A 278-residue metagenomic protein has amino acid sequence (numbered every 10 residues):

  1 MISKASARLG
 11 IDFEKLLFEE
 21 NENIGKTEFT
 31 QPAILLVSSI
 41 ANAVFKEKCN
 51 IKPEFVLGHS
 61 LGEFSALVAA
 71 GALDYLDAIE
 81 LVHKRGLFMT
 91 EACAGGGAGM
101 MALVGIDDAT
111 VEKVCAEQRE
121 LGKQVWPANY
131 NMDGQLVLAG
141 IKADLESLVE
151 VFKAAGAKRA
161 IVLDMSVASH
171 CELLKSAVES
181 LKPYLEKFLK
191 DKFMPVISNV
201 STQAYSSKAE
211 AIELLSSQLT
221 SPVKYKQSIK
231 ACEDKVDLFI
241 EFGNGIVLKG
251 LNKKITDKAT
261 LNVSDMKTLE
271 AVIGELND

Functional and structural regions predicted by a protein language model:
M1-K113, F239-K267: FabD-like malonyl-/acyl-CoA
A7-L9, A70-L219: Alpha/beta catalytic cores of group-transfer enzymes, especially the acyltransferase/condensing modules of polyketide
K46, K153, C232-E233: Non-catalytic positions within long, well-ordered alpha-helices that form the structural scaffold/packing of enzyme
S201, A259-D278: Short, flexible loop segments at boundaries between secondary-structure elements
T202-Q203, P222, G245-L248: Short Gly/Pro-enriched loop/turn and capping motifs at secondary-structure junctions
T220-D237: A short, acidic, amphipathic alpha-helical segment used as a generic capping/interface helix at domain edges
